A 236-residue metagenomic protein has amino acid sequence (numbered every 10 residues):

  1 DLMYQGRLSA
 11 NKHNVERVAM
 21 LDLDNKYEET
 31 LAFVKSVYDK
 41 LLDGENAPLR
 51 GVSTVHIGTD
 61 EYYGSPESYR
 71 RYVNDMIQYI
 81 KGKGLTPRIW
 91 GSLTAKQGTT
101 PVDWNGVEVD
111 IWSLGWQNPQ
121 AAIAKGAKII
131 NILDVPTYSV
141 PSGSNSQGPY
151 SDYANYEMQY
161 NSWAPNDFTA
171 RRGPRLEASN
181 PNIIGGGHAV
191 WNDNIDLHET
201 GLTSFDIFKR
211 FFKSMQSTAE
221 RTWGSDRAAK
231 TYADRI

Functional and structural regions predicted by a protein language model:
D1-A10: Substrate-binding cleft and catalytic face of glycoside hydrolase catalytic domains, especially the flexible beta-alpha
M3, V55, N182-I184: Generic detector of intrinsically disordered, low-complexity, polar/charged segments
Y4, Y27, Y38, Y62-Y63 (+6 more regions): Sequence-level detector for tyrosine residue identity
S9-E108, W112-A127: Active-site neighborhood of glycoside hydrolase catalytic domains
T100-V107, S113-I236: Flexible, acidic glycine-rich loops studded with aromatic residues
